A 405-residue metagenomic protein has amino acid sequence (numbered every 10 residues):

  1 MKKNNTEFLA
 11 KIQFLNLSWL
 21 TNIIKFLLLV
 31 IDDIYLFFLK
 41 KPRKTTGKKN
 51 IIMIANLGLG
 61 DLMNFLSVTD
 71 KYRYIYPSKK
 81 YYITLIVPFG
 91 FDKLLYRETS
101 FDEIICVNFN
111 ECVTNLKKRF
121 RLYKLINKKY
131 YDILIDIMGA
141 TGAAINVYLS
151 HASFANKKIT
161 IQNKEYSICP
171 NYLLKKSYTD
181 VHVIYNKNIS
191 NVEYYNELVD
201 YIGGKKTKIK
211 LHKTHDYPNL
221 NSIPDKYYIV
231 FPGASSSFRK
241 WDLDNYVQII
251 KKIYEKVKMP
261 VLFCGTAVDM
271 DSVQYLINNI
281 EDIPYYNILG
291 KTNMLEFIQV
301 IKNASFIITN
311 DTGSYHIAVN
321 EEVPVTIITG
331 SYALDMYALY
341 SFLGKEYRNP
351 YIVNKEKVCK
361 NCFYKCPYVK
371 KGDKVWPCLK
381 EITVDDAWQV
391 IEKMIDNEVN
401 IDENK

Functional and structural regions predicted by a protein language model:
M1-K405: Catalytic machinery of carbohydrate-active enzymes, primarily nucleotide-sugar-dependent glycosyltransferases
